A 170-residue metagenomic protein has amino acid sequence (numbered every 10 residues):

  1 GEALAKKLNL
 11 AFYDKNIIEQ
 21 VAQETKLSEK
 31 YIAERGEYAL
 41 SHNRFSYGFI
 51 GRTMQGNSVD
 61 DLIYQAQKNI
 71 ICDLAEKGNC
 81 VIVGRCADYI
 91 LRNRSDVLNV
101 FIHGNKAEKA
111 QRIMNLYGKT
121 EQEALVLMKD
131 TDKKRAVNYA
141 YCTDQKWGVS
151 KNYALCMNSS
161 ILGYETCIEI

Functional and structural regions predicted by a protein language model:
G1-A5: Glycine-rich phosphate-binding P-loop
E19-N79: ATP-dependent small-molecule kinase phosphotransfer cores that center on conserved nucleotide phosphate-binding segments
I32, L40-Y47, T120-E165: Small-molecule kinase domains that catalyze NTP-dependent phosphoryl transfer to phosphate-bearing small molecules
K68, Y164-E169: Short, amphipathic alpha-helical "lid/cap" segments that border enzyme active or binding sites
L74-C80, A87-R94: RNA pseudouridine synthases
A87-Y89, G104-E108, I161-G163: Conserved nucleotide-binding/hydrolysis micro-motifs of P-loop NTPases
N93-N115, E121-D130: Conserved phosphate-donor/acceptor-positioning beta-strand/loop module used by diverse small-molecule
